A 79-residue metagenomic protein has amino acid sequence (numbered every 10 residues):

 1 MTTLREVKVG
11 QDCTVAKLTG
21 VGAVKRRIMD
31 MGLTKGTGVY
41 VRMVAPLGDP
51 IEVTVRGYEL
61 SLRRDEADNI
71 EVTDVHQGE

Functional and structural regions predicted by a protein language model:
M1-V9, R56: Ubiquitin-like/PB1-type beta-grasp interaction modules and other compact soluble beta-rich domains
L4, I28-G32: Short, surface-exposed secondary-structure edge patches
K17-V21: A structural micro-motif recognizing beta-strand termini and the immediately following turn/loop segments
A23-R27: Short alpha-helix capping/helix-loop boundary micro-motifs
L47-E79: C-terminal structural segments of small proteins and small subunits
